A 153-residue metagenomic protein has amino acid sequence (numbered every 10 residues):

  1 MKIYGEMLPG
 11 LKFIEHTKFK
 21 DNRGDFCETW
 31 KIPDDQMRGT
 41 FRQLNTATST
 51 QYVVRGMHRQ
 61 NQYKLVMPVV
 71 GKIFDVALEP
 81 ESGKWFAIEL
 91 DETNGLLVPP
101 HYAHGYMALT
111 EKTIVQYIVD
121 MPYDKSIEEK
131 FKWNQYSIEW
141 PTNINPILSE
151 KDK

Functional and structural regions predicted by a protein language model:
M1-D91, K112, V119-K153: Non-catalytic, conserved peripheral segments adjacent to functional cores
E89-E111: Conserved metal-binding segment of the jelly-roll/cupin
